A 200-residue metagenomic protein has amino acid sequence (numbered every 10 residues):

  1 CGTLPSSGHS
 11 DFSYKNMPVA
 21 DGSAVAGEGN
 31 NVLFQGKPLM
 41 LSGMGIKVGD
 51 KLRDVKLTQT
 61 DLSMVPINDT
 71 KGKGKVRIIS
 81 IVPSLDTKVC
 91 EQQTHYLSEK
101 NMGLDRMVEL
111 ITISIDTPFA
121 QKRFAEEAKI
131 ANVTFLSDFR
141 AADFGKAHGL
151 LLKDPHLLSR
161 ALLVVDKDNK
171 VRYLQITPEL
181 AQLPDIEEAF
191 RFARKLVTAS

Functional and structural regions predicted by a protein language model:
C1-T58: N-terminal targeting signals for export/organelle localization
K47-G49, K153-H156: Short loop/turn motifs at secondary-structure junctions and domain boundaries
K51, V76, L157-S159: Short, small/polar residue-rich loop motifs at catalytic or cofactor-binding pockets
D61-L62, D168: Residue-level recognition of short loop/turn positions
P66-L97, E109: Short active-site neighborhood of thiol/selenol oxidoreductases, capturing the structured segment around
E91-I130, F135, A142-F144: Structural microenvironment flanking redox-active thiols in thiol-disulfide oxidoreductases
K146-L152: Short, basic/aromatic recognition patches
S159-S200: Thiol-/selenol-based redox modules, centered on thioredoxin-like and closely related oxidoreductase domains
